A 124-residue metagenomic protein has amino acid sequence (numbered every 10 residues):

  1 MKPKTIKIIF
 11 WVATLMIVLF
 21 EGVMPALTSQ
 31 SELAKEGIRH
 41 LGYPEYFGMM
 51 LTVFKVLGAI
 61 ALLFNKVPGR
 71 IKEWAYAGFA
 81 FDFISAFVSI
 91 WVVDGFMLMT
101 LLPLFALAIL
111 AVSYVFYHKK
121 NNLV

Functional and structural regions predicted by a protein language model:
K2-V124: Membrane-interface extramembranous regions
